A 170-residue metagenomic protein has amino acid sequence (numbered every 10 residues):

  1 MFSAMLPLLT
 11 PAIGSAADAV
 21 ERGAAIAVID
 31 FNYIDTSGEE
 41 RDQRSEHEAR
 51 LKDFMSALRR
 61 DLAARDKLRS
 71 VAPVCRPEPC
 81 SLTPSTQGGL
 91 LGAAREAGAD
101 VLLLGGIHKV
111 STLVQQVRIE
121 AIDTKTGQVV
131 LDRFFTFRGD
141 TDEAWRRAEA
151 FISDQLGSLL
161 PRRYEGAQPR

Functional and structural regions predicted by a protein language model:
M1-P11: Bacterial N-terminal signal peptides
L9-A19: A short, compositionally biased domain-edge/stem linker segment
A17-D30, I34-T36, S56, A64-L68 (+3 more regions): C-terminal/domain-edge helix-coil "capping" segments
T36-S37, P79: Short active-site-adjacent helix-start/loop capping segments
S37-Q43: Short acidic, glycine/proline-rich loop/turn micro-motifs
R44-C75: N-terminal, post-signal-peptide region of Sec/Tat-exported proteins
A63-L104: Short, solvent-exposed, polar/charged sequence segments at loop or secondary-structure edges
